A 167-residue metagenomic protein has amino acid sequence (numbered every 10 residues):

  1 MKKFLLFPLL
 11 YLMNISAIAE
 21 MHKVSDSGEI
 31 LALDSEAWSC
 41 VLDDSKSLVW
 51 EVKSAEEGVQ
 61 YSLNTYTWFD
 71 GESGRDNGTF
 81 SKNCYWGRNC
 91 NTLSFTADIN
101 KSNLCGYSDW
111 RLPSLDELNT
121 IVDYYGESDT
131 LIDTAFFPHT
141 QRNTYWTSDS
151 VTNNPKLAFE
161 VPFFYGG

Functional and structural regions predicted by a protein language model:
F4-M13: Sec-dependent N-terminal signal peptides
A17-R111, L115-G167: Glycine-aromatic-enriched surface loops/turns that form tight recognition elements
